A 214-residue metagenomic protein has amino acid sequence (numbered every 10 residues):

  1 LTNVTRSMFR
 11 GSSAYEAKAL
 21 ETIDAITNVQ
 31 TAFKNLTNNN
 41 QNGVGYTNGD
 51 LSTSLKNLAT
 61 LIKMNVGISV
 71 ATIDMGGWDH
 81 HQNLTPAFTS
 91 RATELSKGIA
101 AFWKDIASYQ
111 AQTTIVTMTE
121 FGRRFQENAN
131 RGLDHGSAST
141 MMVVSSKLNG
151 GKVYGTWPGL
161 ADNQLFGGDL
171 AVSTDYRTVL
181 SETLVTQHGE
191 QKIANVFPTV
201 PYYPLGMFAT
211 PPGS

Functional and structural regions predicted by a protein language model:
L1-D105, Q126, T140-S214: Feature for exported/extracytoplasmic and membrane-associated proteins, marking the mature portion
I99, W103-N130: Metal-dependent active-site segment of extracytoplasmic phospho-/sulfohydrolases and closely related
R131-G132, T174: Short Gly/Pro-enriched turn/cap motifs at secondary-structure boundaries
H135: Phosphate-handling catalytic cores of nucleic-acid transaction enzymes
